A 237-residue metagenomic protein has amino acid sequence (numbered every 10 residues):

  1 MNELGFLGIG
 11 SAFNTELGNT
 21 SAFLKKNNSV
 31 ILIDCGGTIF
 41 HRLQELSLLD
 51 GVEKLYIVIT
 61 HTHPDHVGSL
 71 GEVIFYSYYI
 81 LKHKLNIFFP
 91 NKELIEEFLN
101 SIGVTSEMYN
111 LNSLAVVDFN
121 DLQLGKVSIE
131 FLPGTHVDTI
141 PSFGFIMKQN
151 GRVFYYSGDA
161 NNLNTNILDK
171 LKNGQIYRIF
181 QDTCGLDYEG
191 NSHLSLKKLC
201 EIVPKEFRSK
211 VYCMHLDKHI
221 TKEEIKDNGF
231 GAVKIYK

Functional and structural regions predicted by a protein language model:
M1-L46, D50, V116-I167, K237: Core dinuclear metal-dependent hydrolase active-site scaffold
N2, E53-L55, H83-N86, L111-L114 (+1 more regions): Residue-level recognition of the N-termini of beta-strands and the immediately preceding loop/turn
S21-F23, L48-G51, V73-S77, T105-S106 (+3 more regions): Glycine-rich, phosphate-binding/catalytic loops in enzymes
N28-I31, H83-N86, R152-F154, F207-V211: Short active-site oxyanion
L32-G36, E53-D65, F89-P90, P133 (+3 more regions): Active-site neighborhood of phospho(di)ester-bond hydrolases with catalytic His/Asp-centered motifs
T38-N86, Q175-R178: Active-site metal-binding motif and surrounding structural segment of the metallo-beta-lactamase
L81-L85, K92-A115: Active-site neighborhood of divalent metal-dependent phosphoester bond hydrolases
N162-K237: Cap/insert and terminal regions of metallo-dependent hydrolase folds
